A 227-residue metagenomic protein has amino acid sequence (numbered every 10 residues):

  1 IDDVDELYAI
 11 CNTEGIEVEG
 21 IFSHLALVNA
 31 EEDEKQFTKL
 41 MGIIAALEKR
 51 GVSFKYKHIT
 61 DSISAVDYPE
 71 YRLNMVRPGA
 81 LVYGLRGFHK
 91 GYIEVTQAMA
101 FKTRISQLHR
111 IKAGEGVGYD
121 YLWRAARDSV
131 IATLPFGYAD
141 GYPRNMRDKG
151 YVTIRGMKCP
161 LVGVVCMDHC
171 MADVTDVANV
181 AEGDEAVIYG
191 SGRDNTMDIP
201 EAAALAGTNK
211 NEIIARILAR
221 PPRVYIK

Functional and structural regions predicted by a protein language model:
I1-K112: Active-site loop/helix belt of alpha/beta enzymes
R110-K227: C-terminal accessory subdomain/extension
